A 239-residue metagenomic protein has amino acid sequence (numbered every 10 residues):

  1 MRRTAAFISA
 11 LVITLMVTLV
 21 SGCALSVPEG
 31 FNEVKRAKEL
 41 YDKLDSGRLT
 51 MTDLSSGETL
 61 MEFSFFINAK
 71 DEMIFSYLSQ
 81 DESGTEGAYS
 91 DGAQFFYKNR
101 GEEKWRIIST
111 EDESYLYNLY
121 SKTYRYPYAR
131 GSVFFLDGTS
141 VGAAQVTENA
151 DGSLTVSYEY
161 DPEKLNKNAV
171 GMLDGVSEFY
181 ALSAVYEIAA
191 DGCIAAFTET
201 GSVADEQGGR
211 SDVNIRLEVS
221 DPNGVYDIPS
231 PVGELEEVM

Functional and structural regions predicted by a protein language model:
R3-S26: Sec-dependent N-terminal signal peptides of Gram-positive bacterial secreted proteins and lipoproteins
T18-K70, G224-M239: N-terminal leader/targeting segments and the immediate start of mature chains
Y41-G47, S64-F75, A88-F96, D151 (+2 more regions): Short, solvent-exposed coil/turn segments at beta-strand boundaries
M51-S56, S76-D81, Y97-G101, T198-A204: Beta-turn initiation residues at beta-strand->coil junctions
T59-F63, S83-G87, L182-A184, V213-L217: A structural detector for short beta-strand units
S64-P127: An acidic-aromatic
E102-N168, V176: Flexible, processing/modification-adjacent segments and terminal tails in exported/periplasmic/extracellular proteins
G152-G233: Gly/Pro-enriched, hydrophobic low-complexity segments that function as extracytoplasmic propeptides/linkers
